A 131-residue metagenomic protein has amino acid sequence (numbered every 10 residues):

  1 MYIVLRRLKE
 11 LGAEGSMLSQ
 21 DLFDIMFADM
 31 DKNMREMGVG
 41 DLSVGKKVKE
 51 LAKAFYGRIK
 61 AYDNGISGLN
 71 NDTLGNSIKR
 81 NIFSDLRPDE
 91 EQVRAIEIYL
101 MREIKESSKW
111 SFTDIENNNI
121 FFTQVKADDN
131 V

Functional and structural regions predicted by a protein language model:
L5-V131: Surface/interface-facing alpha-helical segments and adjacent flexible terminal/loop regions used for partner/assembly
